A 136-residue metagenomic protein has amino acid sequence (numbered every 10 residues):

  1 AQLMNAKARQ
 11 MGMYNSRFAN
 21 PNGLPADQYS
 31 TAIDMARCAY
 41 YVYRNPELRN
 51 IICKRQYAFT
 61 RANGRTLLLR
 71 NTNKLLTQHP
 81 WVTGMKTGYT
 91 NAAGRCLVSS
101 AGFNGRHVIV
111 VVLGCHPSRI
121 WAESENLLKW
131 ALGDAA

Functional and structural regions predicted by a protein language model:
A1-R9: Serine-dependent protease modules
R9-R17, G23-A136: Domain-terminus/edge residues, biased toward the C-terminal soluble/receptor-binding domains of extracytoplasmic
